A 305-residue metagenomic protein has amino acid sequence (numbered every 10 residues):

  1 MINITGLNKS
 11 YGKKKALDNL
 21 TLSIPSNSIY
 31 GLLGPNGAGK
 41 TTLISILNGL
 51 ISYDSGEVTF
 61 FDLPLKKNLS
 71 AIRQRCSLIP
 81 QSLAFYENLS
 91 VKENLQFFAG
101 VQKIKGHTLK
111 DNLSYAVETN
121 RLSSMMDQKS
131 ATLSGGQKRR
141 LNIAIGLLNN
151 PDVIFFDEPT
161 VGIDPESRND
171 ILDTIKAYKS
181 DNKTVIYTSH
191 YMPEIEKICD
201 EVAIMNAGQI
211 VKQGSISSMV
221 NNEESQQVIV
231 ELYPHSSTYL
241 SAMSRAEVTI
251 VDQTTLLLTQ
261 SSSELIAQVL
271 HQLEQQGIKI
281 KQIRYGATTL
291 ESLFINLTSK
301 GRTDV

Functional and structural regions predicted by a protein language model:
G56-K67, A71-I72: Conserved ABC transporter NBD signature motif
Q96, G100, H107-M125: Conserved ABC ATPase "signature" region
K129-L133: Conserved ABC ATPase signature
I154-E158: Catalytic Walker B motif of ABC-type/P-loop ATPase nucleotide-binding domains
Q226-L297, V305: Short, charged/small-residue-rich alpha-helical element at the C-terminal edge of ABC transporter nucleotide-binding
